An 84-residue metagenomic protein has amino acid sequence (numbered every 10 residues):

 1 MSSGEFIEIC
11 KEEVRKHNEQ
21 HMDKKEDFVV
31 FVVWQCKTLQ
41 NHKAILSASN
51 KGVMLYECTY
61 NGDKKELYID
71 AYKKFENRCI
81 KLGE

Functional and structural regions predicted by a protein language model:
M1-I45: Negatively charged, low-complexity tracts enriched in Asp/Glu with abundant Ser/Thr
V30-E66: Amphipathic, interaction-prone secondary-structure segments
K64-E84: A short, surface-exposed interaction/processing loop segment used at functional sites
